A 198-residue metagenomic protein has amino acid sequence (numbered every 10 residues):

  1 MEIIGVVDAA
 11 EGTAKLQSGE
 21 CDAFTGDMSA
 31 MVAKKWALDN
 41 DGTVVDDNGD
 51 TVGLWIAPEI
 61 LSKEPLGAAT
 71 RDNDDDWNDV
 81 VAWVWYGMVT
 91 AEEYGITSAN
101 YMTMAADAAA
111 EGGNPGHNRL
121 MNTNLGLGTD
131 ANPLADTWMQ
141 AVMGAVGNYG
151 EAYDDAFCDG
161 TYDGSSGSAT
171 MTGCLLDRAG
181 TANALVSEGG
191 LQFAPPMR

Functional and structural regions predicted by a protein language model:
M1-A14: Short helix-initiation/N-cap motifs at beta->coil->alpha
I3-G5, D22-G26, G67-A69: Structural recognition of the beta-strand scaffold that forms the well-ordered cores of secreted hydrolase catalytic
A10, Q17-W55: A ligand-binding cleft/hinge motif common to bilobed small-molecule-binding domains
T13-C21, N40-D41, G95-I96, M102-A109: Low-complexity, flexible helical/coil segments
T25-G26, L176-R178, A194: Conserved active-site loop/cleft motifs that coordinate metal ions or position small ligands
A30, D50-T51, A57-Q140, G147-E151 (+3 more regions): Extended ligand-binding regions for polar small-molecule ligands
D155-D159, D163-D177: Detector for small/aliphatic-rich hydrophobic stretches
